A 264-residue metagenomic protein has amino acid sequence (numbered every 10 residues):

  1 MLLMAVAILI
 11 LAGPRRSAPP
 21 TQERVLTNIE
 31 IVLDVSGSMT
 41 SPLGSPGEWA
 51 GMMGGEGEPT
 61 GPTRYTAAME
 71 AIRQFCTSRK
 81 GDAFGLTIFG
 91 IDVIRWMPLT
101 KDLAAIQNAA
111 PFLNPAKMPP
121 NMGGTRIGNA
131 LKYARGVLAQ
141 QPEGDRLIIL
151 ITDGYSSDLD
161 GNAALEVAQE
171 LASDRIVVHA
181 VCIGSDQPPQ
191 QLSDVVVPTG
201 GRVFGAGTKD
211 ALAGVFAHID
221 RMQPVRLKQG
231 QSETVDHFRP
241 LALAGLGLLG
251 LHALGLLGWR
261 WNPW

Functional and structural regions predicted by a protein language model:
M1-E23, V225-W264: C-terminal signal-anchor/stop-transfer transmembrane helix together with its immediate cytosolic, Lys/Arg-enriched
M1-E30, V35-G54, E58-P59, R64-R73: An amphipathic, basic-hydrophobic helix/alpha-beta surface used to engage anionic, phosphate-rich ligands or surfaces
A7, D34-S36, A68, L86-I91 (+6 more regions): DG-centered beta-turn motif at the end of beta-strands
R24-E30, E70, G81-F84, I94 (+2 more regions): Extracytoplasmic
S41-L43, C76-P115, V137-A139, L159-A163 (+2 more regions): Short beta-strand-loop
G55-T66, T100, N121-G128, N162 (+4 more regions): Soluble non-cytosolic domains of exported or imported proteins
M118-T125, N129, E143-L147, T152-T199 (+1 more regions): VWA/integrin I-like adhesion module and closely mimicked acidic/polar interface patches used
D186-Q229: Von Willebrand factor A/integrin I-like adhesion domains
